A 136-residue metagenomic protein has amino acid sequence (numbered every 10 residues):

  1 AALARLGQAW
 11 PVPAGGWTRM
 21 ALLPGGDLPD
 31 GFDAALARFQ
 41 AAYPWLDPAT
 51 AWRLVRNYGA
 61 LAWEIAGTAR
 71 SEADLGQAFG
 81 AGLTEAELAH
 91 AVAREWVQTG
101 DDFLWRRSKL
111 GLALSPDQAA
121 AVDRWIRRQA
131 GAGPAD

Functional and structural regions predicted by a protein language model:
A1-D136: C-terminal accessory subdomains/tails of enzymes that are appended
